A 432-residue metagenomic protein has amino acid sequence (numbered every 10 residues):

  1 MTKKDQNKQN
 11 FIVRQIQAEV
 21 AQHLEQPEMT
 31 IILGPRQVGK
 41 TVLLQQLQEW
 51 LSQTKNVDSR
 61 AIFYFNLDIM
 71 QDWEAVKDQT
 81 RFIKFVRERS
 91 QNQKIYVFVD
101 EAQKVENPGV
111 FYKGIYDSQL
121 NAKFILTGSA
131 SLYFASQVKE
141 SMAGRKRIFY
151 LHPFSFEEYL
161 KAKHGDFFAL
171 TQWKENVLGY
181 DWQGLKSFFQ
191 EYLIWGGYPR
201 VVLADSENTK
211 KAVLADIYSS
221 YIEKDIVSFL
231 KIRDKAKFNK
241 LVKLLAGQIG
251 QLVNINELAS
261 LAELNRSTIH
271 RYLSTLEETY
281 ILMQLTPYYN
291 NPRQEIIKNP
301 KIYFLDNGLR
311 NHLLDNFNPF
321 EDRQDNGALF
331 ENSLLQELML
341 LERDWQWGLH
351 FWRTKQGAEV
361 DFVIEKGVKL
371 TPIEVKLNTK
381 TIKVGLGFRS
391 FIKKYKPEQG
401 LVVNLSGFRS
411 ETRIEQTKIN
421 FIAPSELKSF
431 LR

Functional and structural regions predicted by a protein language model:
M1-V13, Q22, P27-T30, V42-L43 (+5 more regions): A cross-kingdom feature that marks ATP-driven nucleic-acid transaction machinery
T2-D5, N10, K161-M339, H350-T354: Interdomain hinge/linker elements that couple catalytic modules in large macromolecular machines
P35: P-loop (Walker A) phosphate-binding loop of NTP-binding proteins
G39: Conserved glycine(s) of the Walker
F63-Q93: Short glycine-rich substrate-engagement loop in P-loop NTPases that contacts/grips substrate
Q91-P108: Conserved P-loop NTPase "ATPase switch" module shared by AAA+ and STAND
K123-S129, Y150: Structural recognition of the conserved hydrophobic beta-strand(s) that form the central parallel beta-sheet of P-loop
L132-I148, A162-H164: Short regulatory helix/loop adjacent to the ATP-binding pocket of P-loop NTPases
